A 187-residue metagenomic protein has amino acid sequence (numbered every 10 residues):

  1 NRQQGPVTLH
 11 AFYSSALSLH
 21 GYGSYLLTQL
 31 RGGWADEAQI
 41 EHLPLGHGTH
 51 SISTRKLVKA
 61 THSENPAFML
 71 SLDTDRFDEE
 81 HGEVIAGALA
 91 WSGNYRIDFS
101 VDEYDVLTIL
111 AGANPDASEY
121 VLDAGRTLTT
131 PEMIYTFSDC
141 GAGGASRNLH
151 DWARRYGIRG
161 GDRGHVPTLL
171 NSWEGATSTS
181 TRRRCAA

Functional and structural regions predicted by a protein language model:
N1-S100, D116-S118: Polysaccharide-binding surfaces and accessory modules of carbohydrate-active proteins
L9-A11, E132, S172: Extracellular/lumenal ectodomain signal focusing on beta-strand-rich modules and carbohydrate-recognition contexts
A16, F137, G141-A142, A176-S180: Flexible loop/turn segments at secondary-structure boundaries
L89-Y95, Y135-A153, G160: Acidic/glycine-rich phosphate/pyrophosphate-binding loops and surrounding catalytic core that coordinate Mg2+
E103-D123: Short acidic, Pro/Gly- and aromatic-enriched capping/linker segments at domain boundaries
Y120-D139: Short Pro-Gly-centered flexible turn/kink motifs
N148-A187: An acidic-aromatic substrate-binding cleft motif
